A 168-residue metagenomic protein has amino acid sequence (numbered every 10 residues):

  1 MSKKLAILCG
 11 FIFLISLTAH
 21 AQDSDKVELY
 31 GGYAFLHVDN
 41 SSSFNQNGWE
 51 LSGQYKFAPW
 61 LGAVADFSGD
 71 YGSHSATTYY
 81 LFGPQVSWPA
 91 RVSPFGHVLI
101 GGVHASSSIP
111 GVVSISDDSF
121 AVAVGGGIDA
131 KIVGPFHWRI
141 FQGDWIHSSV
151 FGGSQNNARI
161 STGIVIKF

Functional and structural regions predicted by a protein language model:
M1-S24: Cleavable N-terminal export/targeting peptides
D23, S114-S116, G152, N156: Residue-level "hotspot" positions that anchor or transmit function at local structural transition points
D23-H37, P94-G96: Transmembrane beta-strand segments of Gram-negative outer membrane beta-barrel proteins
G32-P59: N-terminal targeting signals for Sec/Tat export/insertion, comprising classic cleavable signal peptides
A34-H37, S107-G111, I146-H147: Extracytoplasmic loops and strand-loop junctions of Gram-negative outer membrane beta-barrel proteins
V38-N47, D70-T78, A90, S149-N157: Solvent-exposed loop/turn segments connecting transmembrane beta-strands in outer-membrane beta-barrel proteins
Q54-G134, W138-Q142, S161-K167: Gram-negative (and chloroplast) outer-membrane scaffold detector with strong preference for beta-barrel transmembrane
I146, F151-F168: Hydrophobic secondary-structure block in the mid-to-C-terminal portion of proteins
